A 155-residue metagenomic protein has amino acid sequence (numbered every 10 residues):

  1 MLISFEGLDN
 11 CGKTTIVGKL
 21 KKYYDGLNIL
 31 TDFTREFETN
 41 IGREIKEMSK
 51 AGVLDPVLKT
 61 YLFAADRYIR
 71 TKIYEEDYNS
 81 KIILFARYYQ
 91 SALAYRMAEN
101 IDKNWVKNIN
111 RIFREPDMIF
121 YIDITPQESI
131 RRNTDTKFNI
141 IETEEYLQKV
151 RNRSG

Functional and structural regions predicted by a protein language model:
I3-F5: Hydrophobic anchor at the beta1->P-loop junction of P-loop NTPases
N10-C11: ATP-binding Walker
T14: Walker A/P-loop
L20, S154: Aromatic/hydrophobic pocket-lining residues that form π-stacking "cages" and hydrophobic walls in ligand
K21-D32: Post-Walker A helix-loop "phosphate-sensing" segment adjacent to the P-loop in P-loop NTPases
L30-N108: ATP-dependent small-molecule kinase phosphotransfer cores that center on conserved nucleotide phosphate-binding segments
A92-N152: A glycine- and Lys/Arg-enriched "phosphate-lid" helix/loop adjacent to the NTP-binding pocket of small-molecule kinases
